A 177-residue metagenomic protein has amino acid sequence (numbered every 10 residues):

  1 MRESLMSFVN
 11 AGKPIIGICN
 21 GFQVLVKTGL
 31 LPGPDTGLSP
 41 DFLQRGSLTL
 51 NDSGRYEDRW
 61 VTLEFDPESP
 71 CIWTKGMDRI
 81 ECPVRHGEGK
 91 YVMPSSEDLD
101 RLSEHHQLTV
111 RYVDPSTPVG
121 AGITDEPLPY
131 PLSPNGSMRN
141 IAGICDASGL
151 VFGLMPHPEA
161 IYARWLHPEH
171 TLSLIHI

Functional and structural regions predicted by a protein language model:
M1, D41, Y162-S173: Peri-catalytic substrate-binding/gating loops that frame the active-site cleft of hydrolases
M1-S69: Cysteine-nucleophile active-site neighborhood
V26, I72-T74, V92-M93, F152-L154 (+1 more regions): Short helix/loop capping segments that flank catalytic or ligand/cofactor-binding pockets
K27-L30, S96, L166-H167: Short amphipathic alpha-helical segments
E57, V61-A147: Catalytic beta-strand/loop cores that center a nucleophilic Ser/Cys/Thr and support acyl-enzyme chemistry
H86, I141-E169: A glycine-centered loop/beta-turn motif at secondary-structure junctions
I175-I177: Conserved small/polar residues in nucleotide/adenosyl-binding loops
